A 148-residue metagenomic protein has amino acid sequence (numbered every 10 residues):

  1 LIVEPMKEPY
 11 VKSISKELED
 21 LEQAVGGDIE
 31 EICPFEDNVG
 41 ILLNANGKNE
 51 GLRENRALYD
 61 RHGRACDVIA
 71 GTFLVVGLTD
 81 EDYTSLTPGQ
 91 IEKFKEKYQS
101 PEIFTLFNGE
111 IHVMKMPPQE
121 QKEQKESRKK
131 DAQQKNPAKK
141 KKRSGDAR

Functional and structural regions predicted by a protein language model:
L1-P118: Domain-length accessory/inserted modules outside core catalytic folds
K122-R148: Non-Sec secretion/translocation targeting segments of pathogen effectors
